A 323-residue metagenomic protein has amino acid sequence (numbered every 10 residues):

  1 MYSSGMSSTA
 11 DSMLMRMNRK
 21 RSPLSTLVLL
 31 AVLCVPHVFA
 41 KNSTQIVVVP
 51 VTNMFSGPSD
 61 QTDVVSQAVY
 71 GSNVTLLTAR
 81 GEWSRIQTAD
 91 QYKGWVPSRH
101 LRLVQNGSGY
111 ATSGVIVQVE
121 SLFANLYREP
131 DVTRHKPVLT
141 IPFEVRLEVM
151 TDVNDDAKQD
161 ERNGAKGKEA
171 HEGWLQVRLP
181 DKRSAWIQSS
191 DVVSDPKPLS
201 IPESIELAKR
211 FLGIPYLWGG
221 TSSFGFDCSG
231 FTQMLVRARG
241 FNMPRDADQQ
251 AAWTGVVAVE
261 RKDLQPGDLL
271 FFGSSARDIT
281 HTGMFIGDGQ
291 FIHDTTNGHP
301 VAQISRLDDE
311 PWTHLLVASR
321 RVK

Functional and structural regions predicted by a protein language model:
L14-L27: Bacterial N-terminal signal peptides that target proteins for export
S25-P36: Bacterial N-terminal signal peptides
K41-N42, R80, T88-A124, D131-V132 (+3 more regions): Boundary regions of SH3-family modules and the immediately adjacent low-complexity/disordered segments in eukaryotic
T44-M54, G114-Y127, R237-Q250, I286: Short, basic/aromatic beta-hairpin or loop at an interaction surface
V47-L76, V119-V149, N154-D156, G167 (+1 more regions): Beta-loop motif signature
D131-P137, V193, Q249, V257-E260 (+2 more regions): Aromatic- and glycine-rich peptidoglycan recognition patches
Y216-G230, M234-P266: Catalytic cysteine-centered active-site loop
